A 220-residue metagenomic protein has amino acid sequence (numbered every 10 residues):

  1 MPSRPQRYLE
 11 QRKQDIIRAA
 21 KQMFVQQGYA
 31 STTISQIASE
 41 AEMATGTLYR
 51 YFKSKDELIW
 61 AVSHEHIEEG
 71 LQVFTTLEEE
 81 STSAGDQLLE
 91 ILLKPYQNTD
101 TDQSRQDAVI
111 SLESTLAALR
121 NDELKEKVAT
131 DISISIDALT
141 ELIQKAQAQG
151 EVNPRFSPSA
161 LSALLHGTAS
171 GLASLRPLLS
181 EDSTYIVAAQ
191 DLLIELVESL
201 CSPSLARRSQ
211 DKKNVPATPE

Functional and structural regions predicted by a protein language model:
M1-Q27, S31-E40, E57-W60: Basic, helix-initiating cap at the start of DNA-binding domains
R12, K55, H66, G70 (+4 more regions): Hydrophobic/aromatic residues within well-ordered alpha-helical segments
I17, L89, I136-Q144, P158-S162 (+1 more regions): An amphipathic alpha-helix signature
A41-F52: Short hydrophobic/aromatic patch on the recognition helix
W60-H66: Alpha-helical DNA-contacting segments of helix-turn-helix folds
A61, T75-A108, P158-L165, V187-Q190 (+2 more regions): Hydrophobic alpha-helical connector segments
Q87, D102-K125, S174: Amphipathic alpha-helical segments used for helix-helix packing
K125-A129, Q147-L196, L205-E220: Hydrophobic/aromatic-rich alpha-helical bundle segments in the mid-to-C-terminal region
